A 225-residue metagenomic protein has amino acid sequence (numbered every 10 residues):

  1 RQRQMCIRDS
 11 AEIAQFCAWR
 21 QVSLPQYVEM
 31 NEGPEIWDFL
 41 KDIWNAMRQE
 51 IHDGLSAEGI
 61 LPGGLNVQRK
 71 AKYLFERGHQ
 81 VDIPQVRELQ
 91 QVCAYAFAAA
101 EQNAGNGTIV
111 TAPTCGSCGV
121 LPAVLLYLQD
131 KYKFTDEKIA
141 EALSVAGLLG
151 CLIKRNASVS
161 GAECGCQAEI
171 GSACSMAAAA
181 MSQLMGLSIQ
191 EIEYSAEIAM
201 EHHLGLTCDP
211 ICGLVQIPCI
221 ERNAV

Functional and structural regions predicted by a protein language model:
Q2-I7: Short, small-residue-biased leader/transition segments that mark boundaries at the very start of proteins
R8-D53: Internal alpha/beta core interface subdomains
P34-D38, D42-L128, Y132-G165: Accessory "access/gating" subregions that flank catalytic or transport cores
S117-L125, A173-A179, V225: Well-ordered alpha-helical segments within folded domains of soluble proteins
L152-R222: Hydrophobic alpha-helical bundle architecture
